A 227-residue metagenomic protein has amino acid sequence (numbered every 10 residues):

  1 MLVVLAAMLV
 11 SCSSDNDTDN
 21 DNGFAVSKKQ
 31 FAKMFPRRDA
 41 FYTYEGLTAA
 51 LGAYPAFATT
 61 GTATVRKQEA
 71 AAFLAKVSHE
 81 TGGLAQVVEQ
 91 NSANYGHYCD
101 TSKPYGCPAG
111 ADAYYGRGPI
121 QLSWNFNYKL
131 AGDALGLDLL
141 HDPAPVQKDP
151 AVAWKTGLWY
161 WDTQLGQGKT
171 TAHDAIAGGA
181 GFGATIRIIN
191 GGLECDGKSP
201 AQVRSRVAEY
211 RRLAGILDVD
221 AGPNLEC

Functional and structural regions predicted by a protein language model:
M1-A6: Sec-dependent N-terminal signal peptides
L9-S11: C-terminal motif of bacterial Sec signal peptides marking the signal peptidase cleavage site
S13-D15: Bacterial signal peptide processing site
D19-M34, Q164-G166, G183-C227: Extracellular low-complexity, O-glycosylation-prone Ser/Thr/Pro/Gly-rich "stalks" and linkers flanking catalytic
D21-G46, T59-T60, E69-T163, G181 (+1 more regions): Peptidoglycan-targeting cell-wall enzymes and recognition modules
R38, K148, I176, K198-A201: Alpha-helix capping and helix-loop boundary segments enriched in small/acidic/polar residues
A56-E69, A85-Q90, G168-A180, A221-L225: Surface-exposed patches in mature extracellular/periplasmic domains of secreted proteins
